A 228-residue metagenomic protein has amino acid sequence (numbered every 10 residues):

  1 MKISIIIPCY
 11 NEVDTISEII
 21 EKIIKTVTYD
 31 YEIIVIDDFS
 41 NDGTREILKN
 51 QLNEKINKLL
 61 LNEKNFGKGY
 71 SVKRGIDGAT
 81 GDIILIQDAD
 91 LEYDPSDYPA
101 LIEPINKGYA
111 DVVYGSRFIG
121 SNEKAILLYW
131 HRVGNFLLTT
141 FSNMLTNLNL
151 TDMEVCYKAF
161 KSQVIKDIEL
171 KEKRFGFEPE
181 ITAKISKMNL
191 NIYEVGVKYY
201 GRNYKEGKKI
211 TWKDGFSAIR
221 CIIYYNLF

Functional and structural regions predicted by a protein language model:
M1, P8, D14, L145-N149 (+1 more regions): Hydrophobic helical membrane-anchoring modules
I7, I20, D30-S40, L60-N62: Short beta-strand/loop segment that forms part of the nucleotide-sugar
E12-T26: Short, well-formed alpha-helical segments that are part of the catalytic scaffolds of diverse glycosyltransferases
D14-E18, D42-N50: Acidic helix N-cap motif at the loop->helix transition within catalytic regions of sugar-transfer enzymes
Y31-I34, R45-G78: Conserved donor nucleotide-binding strand/loop of the catalytic core
D37-E46, L91: A conserved acidic beta->alpha catalytic loop
N62-G78, P95-F175, Y200-I219: Acceptor/aglycone-binding surface of glycosyltransferases and processive sugar-polymer synthases
I84: Short aromatic/hydrophobic "clamp" motif used to bind/position activated sugar donors
